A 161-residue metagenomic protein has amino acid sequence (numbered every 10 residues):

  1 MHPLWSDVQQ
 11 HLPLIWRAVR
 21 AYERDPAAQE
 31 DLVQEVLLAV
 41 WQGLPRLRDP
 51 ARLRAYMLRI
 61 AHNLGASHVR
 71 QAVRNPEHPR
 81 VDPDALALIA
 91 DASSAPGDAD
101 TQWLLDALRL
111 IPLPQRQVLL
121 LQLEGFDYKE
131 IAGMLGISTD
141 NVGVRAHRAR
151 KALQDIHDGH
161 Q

Functional and structural regions predicted by a protein language model:
M1-R17, A27-E30, W41: A short, charge-rich alpha-helical start-of-domain segment used by transcription regulators
D7, H11-I15, V19, V36 (+2 more regions): Residue-level preference for hydrophobic side chains embedded in well-ordered alpha helices
D31-L38, Q42, A51-N63: Structural recognition of an alpha-helix C-terminal capping motif at a helix-to-coil junction
R48, R59-R80, A90, G97: Arg/Lys-rich amphipathic alpha helix in sigma70-family domain 2
H62, A66, L135-H160: DNA-recognition helix of helix-turn-helix
D84-R109: Acidic, proline/glycine-rich intrinsically disordered inter-domain spacer in sigma factors
R109, L113, E124-V144, D155: Helix-turn-helix DNA-binding module
V118-L119: A short pre-motif secondary-structure segment
